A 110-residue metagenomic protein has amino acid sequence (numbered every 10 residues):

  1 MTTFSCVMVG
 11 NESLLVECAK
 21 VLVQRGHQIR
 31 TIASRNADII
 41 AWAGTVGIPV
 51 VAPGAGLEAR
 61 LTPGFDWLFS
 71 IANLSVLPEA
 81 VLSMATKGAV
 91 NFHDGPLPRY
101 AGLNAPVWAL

Functional and structural regions predicted by a protein language model:
M1-L110: One-carbon transfer enzymes
